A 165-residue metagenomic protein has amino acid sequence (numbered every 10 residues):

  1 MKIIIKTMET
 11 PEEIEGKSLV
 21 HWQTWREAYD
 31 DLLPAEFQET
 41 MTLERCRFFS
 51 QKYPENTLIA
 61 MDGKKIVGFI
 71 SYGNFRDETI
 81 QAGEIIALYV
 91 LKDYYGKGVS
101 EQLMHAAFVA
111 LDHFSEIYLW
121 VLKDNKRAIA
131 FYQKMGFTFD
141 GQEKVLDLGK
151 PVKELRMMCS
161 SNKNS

Functional and structural regions predicted by a protein language model:
M1-T7, P11, C159-S165: Short, Lys/Arg-enriched, disordered terminal segments
I5-D93, M104-A110: Acetyl-CoA-dependent GNAT
K65, A87-H105, K123-A130, K134-M135: Conserved glycine-rich acetyl-CoA-binding loop
F69, V99, Q142: Gly/Ser/Thr-rich helix-start
T79-A82, K97-G98, P151: Non-catalytic, surface-exposed connector residues within folded enzymatic/regulatory domains
H113: Hydrophobic alpha-helical positions that pack around
E116-I129, K134-M135, G141-S165: C-terminal "cap" of GNAT-fold acetyltransferases
